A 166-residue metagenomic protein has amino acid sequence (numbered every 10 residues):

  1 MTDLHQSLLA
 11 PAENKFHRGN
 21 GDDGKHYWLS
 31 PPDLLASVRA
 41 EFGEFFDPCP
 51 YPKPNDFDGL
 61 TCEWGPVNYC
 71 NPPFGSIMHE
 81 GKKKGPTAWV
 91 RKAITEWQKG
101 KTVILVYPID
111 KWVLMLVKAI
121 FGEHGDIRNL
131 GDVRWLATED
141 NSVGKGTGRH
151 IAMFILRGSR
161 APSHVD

Functional and structural regions predicted by a protein language model:
M1-D166: Class I S-adenosyl-L-methionine-dependent methyltransferase catalytic core
